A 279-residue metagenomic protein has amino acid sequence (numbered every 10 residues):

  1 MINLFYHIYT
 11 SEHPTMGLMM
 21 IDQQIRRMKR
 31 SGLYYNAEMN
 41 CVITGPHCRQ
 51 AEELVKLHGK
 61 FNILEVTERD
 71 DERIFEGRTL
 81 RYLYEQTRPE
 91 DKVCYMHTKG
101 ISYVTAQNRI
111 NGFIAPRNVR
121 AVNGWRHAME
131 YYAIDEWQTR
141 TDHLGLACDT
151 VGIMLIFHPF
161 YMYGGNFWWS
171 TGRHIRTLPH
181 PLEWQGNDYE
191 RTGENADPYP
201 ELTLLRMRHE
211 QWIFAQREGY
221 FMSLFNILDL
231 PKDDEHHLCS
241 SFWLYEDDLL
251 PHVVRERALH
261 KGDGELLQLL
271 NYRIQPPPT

Functional and structural regions predicted by a protein language model:
M1-T279: ER/Golgi luminal nucleotide-sugar-dependent glycosyltransferases, focusing on the catalytic module
